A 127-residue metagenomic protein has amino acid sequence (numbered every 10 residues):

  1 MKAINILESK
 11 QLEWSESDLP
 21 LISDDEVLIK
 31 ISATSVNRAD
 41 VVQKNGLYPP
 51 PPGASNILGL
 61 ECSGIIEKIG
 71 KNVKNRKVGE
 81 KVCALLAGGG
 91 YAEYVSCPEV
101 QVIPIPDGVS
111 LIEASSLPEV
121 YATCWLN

Functional and structural regions predicted by a protein language model:
M1-K2: Extreme N-terminal starter segment of soluble prokaryotic enzymes
N5-L12: Extracellular beta-rich ligand/substrate-recognition surface
I6, K44, E67-K68, S96-P98: Short beta-strand-to-turn element immediately C-terminal to the catalytic PLP-Schiff-base lysine in fold type I
W14, R38, G90: Short beta->alpha connector loops of Rossmann-like oxidoreductase domains
W14-E16, S63-I65, Y94-S96, V102: Conserved hydrophobic/aromatic beta-strand scaffold that supports enzyme active sites
P20-S35, L47-G89, V109: Glycine-rich beta-strand-centered segment in the early N-terminal region that forms part of a ligand/cofactor-binding
A39-N45: Cytochrome P450 core scaffold surrounding the K-helix E-X-X-R motif and the conserved "meander" helix-loop region
C83-N127: NAD(P)H dinucleotide-binding glycine-rich loop of Rossmann-like/cofactor-binding domains, especially the beta1-alpha1
